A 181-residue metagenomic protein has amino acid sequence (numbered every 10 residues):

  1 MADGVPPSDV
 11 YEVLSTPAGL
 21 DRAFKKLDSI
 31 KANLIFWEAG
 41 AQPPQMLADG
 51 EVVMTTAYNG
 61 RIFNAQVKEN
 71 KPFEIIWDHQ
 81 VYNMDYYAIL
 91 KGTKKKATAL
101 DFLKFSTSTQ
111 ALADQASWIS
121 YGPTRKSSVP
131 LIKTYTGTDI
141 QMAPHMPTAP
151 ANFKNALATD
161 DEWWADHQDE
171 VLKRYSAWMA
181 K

Functional and structural regions predicted by a protein language model:
M1-E74: Ligand-binding pocket segment of bilobal, Venus flytrap-like solute-binding proteins
M1-G4, D28-A32, A48, V52 (+4 more regions): Sec-exported extracytoplasmic/periplasmic mature domains
S15-G19, P144-T148, W163: A generic short alpha-helical patch detector that favors 3-5-residue windows in or near N-terminal regions
A18-K25, S29, E38, Q42 (+9 more regions): Extracytoplasmic/secreted proteins, especially bacterial periplasmic and envelope-associated proteins
K26-S29, K68-T93, T134-G137: Periplasmic-binding protein-like
Q45, A151-K181: Conserved C-terminal helix/tail region of periplasmic/extracytoplasmic solute-binding proteins
Y58-G60, D78, F105: Active-site-proximal beta-strand/loop segments in catalytic clefts of secreted hydrolases
D85, L90-N155: Mature extracytoplasmic/periplasmic domains
